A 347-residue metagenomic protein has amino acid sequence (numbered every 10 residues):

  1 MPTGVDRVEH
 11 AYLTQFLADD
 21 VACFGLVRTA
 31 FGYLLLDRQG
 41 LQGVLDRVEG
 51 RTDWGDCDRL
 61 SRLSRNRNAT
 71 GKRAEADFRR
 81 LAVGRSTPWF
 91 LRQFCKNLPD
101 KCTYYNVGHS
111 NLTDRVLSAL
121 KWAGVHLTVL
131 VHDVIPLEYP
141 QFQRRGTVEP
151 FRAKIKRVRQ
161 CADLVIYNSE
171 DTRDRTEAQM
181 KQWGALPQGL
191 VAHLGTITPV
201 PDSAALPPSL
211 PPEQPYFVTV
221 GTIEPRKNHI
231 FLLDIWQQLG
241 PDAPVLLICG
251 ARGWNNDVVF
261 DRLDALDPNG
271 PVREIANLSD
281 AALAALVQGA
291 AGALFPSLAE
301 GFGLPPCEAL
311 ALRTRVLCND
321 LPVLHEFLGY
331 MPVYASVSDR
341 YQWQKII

Functional and structural regions predicted by a protein language model:
M1-I347: Carbohydrate transferase catalytic cores enriched for Leloir-type hexosyltransferases
